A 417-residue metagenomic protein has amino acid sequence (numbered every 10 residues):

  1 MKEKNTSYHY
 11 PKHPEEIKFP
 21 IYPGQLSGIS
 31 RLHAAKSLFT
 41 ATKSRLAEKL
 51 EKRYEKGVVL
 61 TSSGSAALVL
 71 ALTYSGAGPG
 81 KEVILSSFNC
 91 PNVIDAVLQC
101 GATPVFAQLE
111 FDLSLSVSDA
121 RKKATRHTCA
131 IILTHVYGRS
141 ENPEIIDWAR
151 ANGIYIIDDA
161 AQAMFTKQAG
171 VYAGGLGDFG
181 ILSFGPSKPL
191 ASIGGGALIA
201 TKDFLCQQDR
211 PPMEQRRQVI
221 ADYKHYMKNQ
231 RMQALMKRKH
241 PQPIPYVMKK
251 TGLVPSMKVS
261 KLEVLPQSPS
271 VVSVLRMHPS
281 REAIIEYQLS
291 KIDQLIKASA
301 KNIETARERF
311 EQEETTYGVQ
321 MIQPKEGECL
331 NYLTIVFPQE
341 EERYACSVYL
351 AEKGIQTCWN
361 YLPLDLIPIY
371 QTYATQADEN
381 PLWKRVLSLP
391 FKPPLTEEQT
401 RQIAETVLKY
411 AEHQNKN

Functional and structural regions predicted by a protein language model:
M1-Y74, G78, Q294, K409-N417: Conserved PLP-binding active-site segment in aminotransferase class I/II-type PLP enzymes
E51, V97, D147-R150, F310 (+2 more regions): A generic structural signal for well-ordered alpha-helical segments
E55-K56, I132-L133, D203-N417: PLP-dependent aminotransferase class I/II
G64, N89, K392: Conserved glycine-rich SAM-binding loop
A71-R126, A130: Conserved PLP-anchoring active-site segment centered on the Schiff-base-forming lysine
C100, A151-G153, K353: Helix C-cap/helix->beta junction micro-motif
F111-R210, D222, K392: Active-site phosphate-binding strand-loop segment of PLP-dependent enzymes
